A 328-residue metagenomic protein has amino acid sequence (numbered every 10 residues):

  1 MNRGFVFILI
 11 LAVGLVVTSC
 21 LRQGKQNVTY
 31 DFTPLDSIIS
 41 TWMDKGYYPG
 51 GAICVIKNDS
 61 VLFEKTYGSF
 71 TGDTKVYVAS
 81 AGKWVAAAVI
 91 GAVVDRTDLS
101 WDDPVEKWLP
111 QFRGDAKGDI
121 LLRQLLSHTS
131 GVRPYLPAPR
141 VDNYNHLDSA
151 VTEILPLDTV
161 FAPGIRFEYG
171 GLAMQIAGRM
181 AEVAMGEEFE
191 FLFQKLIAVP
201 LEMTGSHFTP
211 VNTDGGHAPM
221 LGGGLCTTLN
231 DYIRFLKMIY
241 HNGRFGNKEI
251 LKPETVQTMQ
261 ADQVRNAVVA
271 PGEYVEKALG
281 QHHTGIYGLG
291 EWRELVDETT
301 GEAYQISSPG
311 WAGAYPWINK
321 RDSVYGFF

Functional and structural regions predicted by a protein language model:
F5-G14: Sec-dependent N-terminal signal peptides
V16-S19: C-terminal motif of bacterial Sec signal peptides marking the signal peptidase cleavage site
L21-Q26: Bacterial lipoprotein signal-peptidase II cleavage site
I39, I53, D59, V76-D102 (+3 more regions): Active-site SXXK
S40-T71, W101, E202-T204, P316-N319 (+1 more regions): A short, well-structured edge-of-sheet supersecondary motif
Y77-A81, V93-R133, P137, P156-D158 (+2 more regions): Active-site helix/loop module of the DD-peptidase/beta-lactamase fold, centered on the serine-lysine SxxK catalytic
S80-A81, E168-G171, A312: Catalytic nucleophile serine of serine hydrolases, specifically the conserved "nucleophile elbow" pentapeptide
G205-G223, T227-N230, A261-F327: Active-site Gly/Thr loop motif
